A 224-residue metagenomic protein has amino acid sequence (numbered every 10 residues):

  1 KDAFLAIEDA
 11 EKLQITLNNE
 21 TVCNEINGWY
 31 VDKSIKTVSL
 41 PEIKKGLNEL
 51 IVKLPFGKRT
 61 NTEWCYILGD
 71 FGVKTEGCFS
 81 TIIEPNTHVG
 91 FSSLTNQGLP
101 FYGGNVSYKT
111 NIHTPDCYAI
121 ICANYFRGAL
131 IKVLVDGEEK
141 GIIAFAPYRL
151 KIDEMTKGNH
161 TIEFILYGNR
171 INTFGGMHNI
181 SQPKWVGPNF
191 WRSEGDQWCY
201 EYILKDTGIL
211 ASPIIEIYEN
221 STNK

Functional and structural regions predicted by a protein language model:
K1, K36-V38, Y102-H113, P147-L150: Short beta-strands within extracellular/lumenal beta-sheet-rich domains
K1-N19, L50, N111-G137, I143-A144 (+1 more regions): Aromatic-lined ligand-binding clefts that engage carbohydrates, nucleic acids, or primary amines
A3, P41-K58, T156-I180: Short, well-structured beta-strand segments enriched in hydrophobic/aromatic residues within extracellular or lumenal
Q14, E42, D70, N111 (+2 more regions): Extracellular/lumenal ectodomain signal focusing on beta-strand-rich modules and carbohydrate-recognition contexts
V22, P55-E84, Y167-I217: Glycine/proline-rich low-complexity spacer/linker segments in large multi-domain proteins
I26-Y30, E139-A144: Short beta-strand segments within Ig-like beta-sandwich modules, predominantly Fibronectin type-III
L40-L47, T75-F79, D116, I152-T161 (+1 more regions): A short, structured loop/turn motif at beta-sheet edges
T81-T110: Edge strands and adjacent loops of beta-rich recognition modules
